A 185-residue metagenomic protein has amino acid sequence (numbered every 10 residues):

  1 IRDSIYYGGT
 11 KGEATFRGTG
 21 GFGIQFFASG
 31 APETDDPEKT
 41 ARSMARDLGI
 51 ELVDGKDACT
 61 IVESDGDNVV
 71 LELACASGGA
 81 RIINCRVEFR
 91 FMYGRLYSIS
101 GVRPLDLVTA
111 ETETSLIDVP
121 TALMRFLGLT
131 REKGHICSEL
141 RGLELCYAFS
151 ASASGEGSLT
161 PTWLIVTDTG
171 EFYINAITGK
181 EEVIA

Functional and structural regions predicted by a protein language model:
I1-G20, V87-Y93, Y97, L143 (+1 more regions): Broad, structure-driven detector of short, well-ordered beta-strand segments within folded domains
I1-I61, N68, C75-S77: Preferential activation on post-signal-peptide N-terminal prodomains/segments of secreted or lumenal proteins
R2, L159-P161, D168: A short, compositionally biased
F22-F26, G30, R95-S115, A176-A185: A short, surface-exposed interaction/processing loop segment used at functional sites
A41, F89, P161-V166, I174-G179: Conserved histidines in hydrophobic membrane contexts and catalytic metal-binding motifs
A45-N84, G101-T162: Segments that shape or occlude catalytic/ligand-binding pockets
V70, Y97-S98, L164, Y173: General beta-strand recognition
